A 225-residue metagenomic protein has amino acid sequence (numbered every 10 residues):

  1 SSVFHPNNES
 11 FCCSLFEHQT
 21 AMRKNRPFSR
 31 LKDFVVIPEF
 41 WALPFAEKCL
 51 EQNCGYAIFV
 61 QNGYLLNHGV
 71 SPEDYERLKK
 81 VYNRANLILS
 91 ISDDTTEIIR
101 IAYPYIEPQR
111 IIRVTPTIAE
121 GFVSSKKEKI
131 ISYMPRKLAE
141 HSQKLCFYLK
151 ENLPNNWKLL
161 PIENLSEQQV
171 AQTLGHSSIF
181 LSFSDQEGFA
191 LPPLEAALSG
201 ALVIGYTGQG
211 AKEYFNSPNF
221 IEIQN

Functional and structural regions predicted by a protein language model:
F4-R84: Extended catalytic core of nucleotide-activated donor transferases of GT-like folds
D93-V170: Conserved catalytic-core segment of nucleotide-activated headgroup transferases in glycan assembly
A171, L194-L198, K212-E213: Short alpha-helical segment that forms part of, or immediately flanks, the ligand-binding pocket in carbohydrate-active
D185: Aromatic "clamp/platform" in nucleotide-sugar-dependent glycosyltransferases that forms part of the donor/acceptor
F189, Q209-Y214: Short glycine/proline-enriched, acidic/aromatic patches that form the donor-sugar handling elements
L202-G205: Short hydrophobic beta-strand element within catalytic cores of glycosyltransferases and related nucleotide-activated
E213-N225: Change "using UDP/GDP/dTDP sugars" to "using nucleotide sugars
